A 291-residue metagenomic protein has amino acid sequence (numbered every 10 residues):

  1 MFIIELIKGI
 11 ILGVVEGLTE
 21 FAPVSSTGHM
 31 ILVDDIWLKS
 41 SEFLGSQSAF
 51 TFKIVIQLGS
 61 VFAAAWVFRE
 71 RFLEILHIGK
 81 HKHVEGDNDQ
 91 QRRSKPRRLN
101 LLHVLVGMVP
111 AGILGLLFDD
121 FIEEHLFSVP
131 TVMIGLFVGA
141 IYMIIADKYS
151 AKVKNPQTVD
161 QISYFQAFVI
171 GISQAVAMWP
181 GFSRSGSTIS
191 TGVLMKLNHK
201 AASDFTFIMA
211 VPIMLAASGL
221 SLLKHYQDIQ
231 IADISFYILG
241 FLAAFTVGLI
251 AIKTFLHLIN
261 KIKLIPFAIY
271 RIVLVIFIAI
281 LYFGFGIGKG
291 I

Functional and structural regions predicted by a protein language model:
M1-I291: Multi-pass membrane proteins that catalyze or facilitate reactions on polyprenyl-/lipid-phosphate substrates and their
